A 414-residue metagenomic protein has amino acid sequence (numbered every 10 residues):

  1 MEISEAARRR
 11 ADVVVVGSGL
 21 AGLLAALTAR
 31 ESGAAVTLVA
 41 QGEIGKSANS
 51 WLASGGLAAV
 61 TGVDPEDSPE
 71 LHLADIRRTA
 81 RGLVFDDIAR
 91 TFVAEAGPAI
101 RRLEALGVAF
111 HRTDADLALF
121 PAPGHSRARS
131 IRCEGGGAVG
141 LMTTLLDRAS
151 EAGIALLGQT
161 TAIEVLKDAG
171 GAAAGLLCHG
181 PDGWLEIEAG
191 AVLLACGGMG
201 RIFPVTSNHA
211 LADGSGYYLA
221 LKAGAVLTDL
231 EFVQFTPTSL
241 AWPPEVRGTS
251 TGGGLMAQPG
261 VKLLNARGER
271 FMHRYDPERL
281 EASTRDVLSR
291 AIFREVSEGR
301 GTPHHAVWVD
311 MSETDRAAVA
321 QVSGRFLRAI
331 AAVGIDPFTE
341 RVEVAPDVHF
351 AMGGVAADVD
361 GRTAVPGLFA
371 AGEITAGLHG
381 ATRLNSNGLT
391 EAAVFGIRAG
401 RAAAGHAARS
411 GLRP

Functional and structural regions predicted by a protein language model:
M1-V13, E31: Extreme N-terminal leader/targeting segments of oxidoreductases
R8-A11, D182-A191, A364: Core beta-strand elements of the Rossmann-like FAD/NAD(P) dinucleotide-binding domain in flavoenzyme oxidoreductases
V13-L38: N-terminal Rossmann-like FAD-binding beta1-loop-alpha1 element of flavoenzymes
E31-L52: Glycine-rich FAD pyrophosphate-binding loop
K46, A99, E104-G183, A195 (+1 more regions): Conserved redox-cofactor binding core of oxidoreductases
A59-F92: Glycine-rich active-site loop/strand segments that organize a redox cofactor
A191-V246, G301, N387-A402: Glycine-rich loop(s) and the adjacent beta-strand/alpha-helix scaffold that form part
L219, A225-D336, A402, H406-A408: An anion/pyrophosphate-binding glycine-rich loop and adjacent beta-alpha core in soluble alpha-beta enzymes
